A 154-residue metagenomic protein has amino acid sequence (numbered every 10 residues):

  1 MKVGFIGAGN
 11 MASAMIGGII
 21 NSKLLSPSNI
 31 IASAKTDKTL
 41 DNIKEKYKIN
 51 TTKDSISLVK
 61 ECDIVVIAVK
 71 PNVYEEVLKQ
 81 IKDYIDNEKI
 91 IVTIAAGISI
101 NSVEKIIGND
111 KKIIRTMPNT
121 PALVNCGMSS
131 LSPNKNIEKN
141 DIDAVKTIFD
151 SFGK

Functional and structural regions predicted by a protein language model:
M1-K46, N50-K53, K60, C126-G127: NAD(P)+-binding Rossmann beta1-loop-alpha1 motif at the extreme N-terminus of oxidoreductases
G18-S22, S33, K46, Y84 (+3 more regions): Change "in soluble alpha/beta enzymes" to "in soluble alpha/beta proteins
I31, T52, V92, I114-T116 (+1 more regions): Hydrophobic/aromatic beta-strand patches that form the interior of the parallel beta-sheet core in alpha/beta enzyme
D37-T39, N72-V73, I98, N136: Short alpha-helical
N50-I107: Rossmann-fold NAD(P) dinucleotide-binding segment
S102-K112, M128-K154: Internal alpha-helical scaffold of NAD(P)-dependent oxidoreductase catalytic cores
I114-S130: Active-site capping/gating segments
